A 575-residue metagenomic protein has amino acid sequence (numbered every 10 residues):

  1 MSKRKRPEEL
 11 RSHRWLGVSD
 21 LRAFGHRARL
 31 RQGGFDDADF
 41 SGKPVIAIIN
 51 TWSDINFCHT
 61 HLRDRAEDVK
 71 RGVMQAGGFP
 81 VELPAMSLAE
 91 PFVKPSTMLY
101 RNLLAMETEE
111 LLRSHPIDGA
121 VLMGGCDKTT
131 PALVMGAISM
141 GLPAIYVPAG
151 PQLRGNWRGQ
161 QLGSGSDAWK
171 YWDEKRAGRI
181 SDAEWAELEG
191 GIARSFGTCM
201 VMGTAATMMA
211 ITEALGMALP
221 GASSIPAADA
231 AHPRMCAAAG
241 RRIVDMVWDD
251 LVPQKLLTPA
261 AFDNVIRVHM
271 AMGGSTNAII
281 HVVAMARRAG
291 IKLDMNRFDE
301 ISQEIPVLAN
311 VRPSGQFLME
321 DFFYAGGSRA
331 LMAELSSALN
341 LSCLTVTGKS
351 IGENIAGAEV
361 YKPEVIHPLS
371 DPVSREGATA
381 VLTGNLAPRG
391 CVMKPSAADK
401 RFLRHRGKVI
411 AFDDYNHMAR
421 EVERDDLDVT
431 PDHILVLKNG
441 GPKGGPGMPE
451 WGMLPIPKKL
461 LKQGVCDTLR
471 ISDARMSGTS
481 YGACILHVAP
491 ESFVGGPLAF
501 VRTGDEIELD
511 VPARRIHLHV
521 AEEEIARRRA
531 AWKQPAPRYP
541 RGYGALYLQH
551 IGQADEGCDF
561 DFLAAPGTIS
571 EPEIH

Functional and structural regions predicted by a protein language model:
S2-D54, C58, R65-M86, P91 (+5 more regions): Catalytic or ion-coupling anion/metal-binding cores of large enzyme and transporter domains
Y100: Glycine-rich phosphate- or other oxyanion-binding loops that anchor nucleotides, phosphorylated ligands
L103-H115: Short, well-structured alpha-helical segments in soluble
R113-L133, A144-A149: A short, small-residue-rich loop immediately preceding and capping a beta-strand
